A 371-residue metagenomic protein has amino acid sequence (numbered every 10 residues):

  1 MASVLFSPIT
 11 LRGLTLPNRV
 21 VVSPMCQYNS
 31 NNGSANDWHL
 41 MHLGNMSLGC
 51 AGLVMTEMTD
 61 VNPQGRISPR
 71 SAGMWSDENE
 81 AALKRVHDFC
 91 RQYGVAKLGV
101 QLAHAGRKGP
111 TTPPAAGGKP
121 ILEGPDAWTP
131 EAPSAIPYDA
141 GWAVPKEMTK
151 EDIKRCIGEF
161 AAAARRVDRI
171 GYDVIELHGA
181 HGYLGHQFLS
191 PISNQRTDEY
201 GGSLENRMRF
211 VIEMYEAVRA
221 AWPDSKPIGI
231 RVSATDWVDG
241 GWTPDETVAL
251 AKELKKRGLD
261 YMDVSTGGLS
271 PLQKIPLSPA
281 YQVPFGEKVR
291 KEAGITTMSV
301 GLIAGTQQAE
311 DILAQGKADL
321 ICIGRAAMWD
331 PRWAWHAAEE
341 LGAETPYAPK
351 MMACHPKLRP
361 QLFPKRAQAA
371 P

Functional and structural regions predicted by a protein language model:
M1-P371: Flavin-dependent oxidoreductase catalytic cores
